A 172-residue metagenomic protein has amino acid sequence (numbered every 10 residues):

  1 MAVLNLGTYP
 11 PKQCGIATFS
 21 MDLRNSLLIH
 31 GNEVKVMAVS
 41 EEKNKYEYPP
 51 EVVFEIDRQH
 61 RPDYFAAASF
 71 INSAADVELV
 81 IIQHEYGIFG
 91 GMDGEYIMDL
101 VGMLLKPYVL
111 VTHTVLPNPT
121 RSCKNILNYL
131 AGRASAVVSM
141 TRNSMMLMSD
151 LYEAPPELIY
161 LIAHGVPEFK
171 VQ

Functional and structural regions predicted by a protein language model:
M1-Q13, I82-Y86: Nucleotide-activated donor-dependent transferases that construct or modify glycoconjugates
P11-Q13, M21-V77: N-terminal strand-loop element at the rim of the active site of nucleotide-sugar-dependent glycosyltransferases
I16-S26, Y96, I126: Conserved alpha-helical elements of sugar-nucleotide-dependent glycosyltransferases
T18, S139-M140, L161: Short beta-strand scaffold positions
F54-R58, S69-G94, V109-V111: Short N-terminal targeting/anchoring amphipathic segment
E85-F89, P107-S122, A136: A short, histidine- and acid-enriched strand-loop-helix "catalytic/donor-clamping" loop that lines the nucleotide-sugar
D99-M103, P107, R121-V137: Membrane-proximal helix-turn-helix segments that form the acceptor-binding/catalytic region of lipid-linked
N143, I162-G165: Carbohydrate-associated surface elements
